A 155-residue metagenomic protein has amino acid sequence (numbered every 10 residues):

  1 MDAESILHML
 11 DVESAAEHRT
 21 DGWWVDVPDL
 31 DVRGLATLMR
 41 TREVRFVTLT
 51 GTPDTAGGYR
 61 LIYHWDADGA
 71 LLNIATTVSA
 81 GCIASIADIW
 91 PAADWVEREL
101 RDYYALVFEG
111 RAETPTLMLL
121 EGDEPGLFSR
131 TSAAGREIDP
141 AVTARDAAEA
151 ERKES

Functional and structural regions predicted by a protein language model:
M1-S155: Terminal low-complexity/charged segments
